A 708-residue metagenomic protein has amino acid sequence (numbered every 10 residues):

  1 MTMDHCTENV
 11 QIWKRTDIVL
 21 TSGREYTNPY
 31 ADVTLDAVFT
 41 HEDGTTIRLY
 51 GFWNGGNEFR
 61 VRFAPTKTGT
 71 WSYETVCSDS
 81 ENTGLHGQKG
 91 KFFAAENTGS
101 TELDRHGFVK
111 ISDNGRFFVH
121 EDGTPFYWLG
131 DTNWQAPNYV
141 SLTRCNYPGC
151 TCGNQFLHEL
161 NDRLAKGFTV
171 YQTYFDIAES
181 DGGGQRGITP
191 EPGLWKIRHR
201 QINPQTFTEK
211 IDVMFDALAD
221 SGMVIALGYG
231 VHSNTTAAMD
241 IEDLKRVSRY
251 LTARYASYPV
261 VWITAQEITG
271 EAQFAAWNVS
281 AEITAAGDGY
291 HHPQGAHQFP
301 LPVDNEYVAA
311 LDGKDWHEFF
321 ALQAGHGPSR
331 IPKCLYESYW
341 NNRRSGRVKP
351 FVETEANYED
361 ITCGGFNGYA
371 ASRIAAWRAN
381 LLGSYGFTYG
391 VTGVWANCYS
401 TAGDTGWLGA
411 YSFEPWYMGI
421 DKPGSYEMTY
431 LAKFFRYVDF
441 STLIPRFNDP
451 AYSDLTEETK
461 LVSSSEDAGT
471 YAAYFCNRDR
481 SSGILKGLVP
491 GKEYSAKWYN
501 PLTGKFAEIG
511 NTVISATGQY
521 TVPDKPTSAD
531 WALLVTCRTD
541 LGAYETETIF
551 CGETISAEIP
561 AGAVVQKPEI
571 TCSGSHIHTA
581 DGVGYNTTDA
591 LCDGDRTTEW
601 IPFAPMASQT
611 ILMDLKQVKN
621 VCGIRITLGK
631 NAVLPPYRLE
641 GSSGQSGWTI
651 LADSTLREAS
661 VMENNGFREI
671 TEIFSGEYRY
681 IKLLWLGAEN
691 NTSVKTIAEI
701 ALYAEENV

Functional and structural regions predicted by a protein language model:
D4-E8, E25, Y358-I361, A370-G510 (+1 more regions): Aromatic- and carboxylate-lined catalytic core of secreted/periplasmic carbohydrate-active enzymes
Q11-K14, N57-F59, F63-E81, D479-S481 (+3 more regions): Short tyrosine-centred short linear motifs in exposed loops/low-complexity segments
V38, I47-D113: Extended acidic/polar, glycine-enriched regions that form or flank non-catalytic beta-rich accessory modules
N54, A473-R478, R596-Q609, E658-N665: Extracellular beta-rich ligand/substrate-recognition surface
L103, F108-I331: Active-site mouth of glycoside hydrolases
G313-A402: Catalytic-core region of carbohydrate-active enzymes that cleave or remodel glycosidic bonds
M428-Y437, E553-D593: Predominantly extracellular/luminal regions of secreted and cell-surface proteins, especially disulfide-bonded
L591-A652, G666-V708: Aromatic, loop-rich ligand-recognition surfaces of beta-strand-rich domains
